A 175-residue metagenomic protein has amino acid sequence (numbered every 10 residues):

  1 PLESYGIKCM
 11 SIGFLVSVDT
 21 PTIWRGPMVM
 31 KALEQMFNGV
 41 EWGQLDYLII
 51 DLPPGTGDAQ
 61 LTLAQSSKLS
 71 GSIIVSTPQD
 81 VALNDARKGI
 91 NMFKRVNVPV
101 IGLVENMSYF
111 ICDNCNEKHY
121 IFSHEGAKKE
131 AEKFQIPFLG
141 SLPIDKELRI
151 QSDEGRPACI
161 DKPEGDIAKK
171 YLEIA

Functional and structural regions predicted by a protein language model:
P1-I49, L69-G71: Nucleotide-state-sensitive switch-loop elements of NTP-binding domains
M10, L33, L52, Q65 (+2 more regions): Glycine-rich phosphate-binding loops of nucleotide-dependent enzymes
T20, I74, N114, A158-I160: Short beta-alpha connecting loops at secondary-structure transitions that line or flank enzyme active sites
G26, P53, E164: Conserved phosphate/pyrophosphate-binding and hydrolysis machinery centered on Walker-type P-loop NTPases, extending
P27-K31, E125, E132, K169: Residues on a specific face of well-ordered alpha-helices
M30, E34-N38, L61-A64, R87-I90 (+1 more regions): Predominant activation on well-ordered alpha-helical scaffold segments within soluble catalytic domains
D46-Y47, P53-Q151: Conserved catalytic-core segment of NTP-binding enzymes
E154-I167: C-terminal boundary of histidine-terminating zinc-finger modules
